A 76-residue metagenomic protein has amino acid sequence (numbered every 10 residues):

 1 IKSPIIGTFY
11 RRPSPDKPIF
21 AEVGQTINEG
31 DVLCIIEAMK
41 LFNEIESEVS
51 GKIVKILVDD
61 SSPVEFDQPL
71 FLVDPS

Functional and structural regions predicted by a protein language model:
I1-S76: Structured functional modules or segments
